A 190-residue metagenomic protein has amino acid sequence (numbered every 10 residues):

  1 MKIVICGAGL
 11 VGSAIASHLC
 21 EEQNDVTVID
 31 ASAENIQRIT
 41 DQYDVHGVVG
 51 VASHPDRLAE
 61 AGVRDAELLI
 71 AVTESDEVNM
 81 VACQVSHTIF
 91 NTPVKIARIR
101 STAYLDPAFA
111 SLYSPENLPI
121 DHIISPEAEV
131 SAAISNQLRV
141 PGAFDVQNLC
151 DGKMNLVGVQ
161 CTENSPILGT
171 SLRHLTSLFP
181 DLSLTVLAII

Functional and structural regions predicted by a protein language model:
M1-I190: Cytosolic regulatory regions of ion transport systems
